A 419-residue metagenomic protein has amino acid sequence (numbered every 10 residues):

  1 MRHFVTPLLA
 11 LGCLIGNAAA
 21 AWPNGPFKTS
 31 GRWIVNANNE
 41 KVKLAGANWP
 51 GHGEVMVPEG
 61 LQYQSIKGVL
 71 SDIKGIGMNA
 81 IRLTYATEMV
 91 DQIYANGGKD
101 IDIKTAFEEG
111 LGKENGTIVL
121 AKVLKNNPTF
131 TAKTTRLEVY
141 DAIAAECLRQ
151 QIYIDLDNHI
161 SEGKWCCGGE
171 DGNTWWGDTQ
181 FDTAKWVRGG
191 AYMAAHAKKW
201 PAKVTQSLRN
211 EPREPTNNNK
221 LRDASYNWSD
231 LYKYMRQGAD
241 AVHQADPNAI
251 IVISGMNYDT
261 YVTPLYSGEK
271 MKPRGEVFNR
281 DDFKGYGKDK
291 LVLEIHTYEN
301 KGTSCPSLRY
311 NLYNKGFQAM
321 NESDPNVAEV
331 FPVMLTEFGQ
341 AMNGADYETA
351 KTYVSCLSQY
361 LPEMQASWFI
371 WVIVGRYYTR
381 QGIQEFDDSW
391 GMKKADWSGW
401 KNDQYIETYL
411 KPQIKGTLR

Functional and structural regions predicted by a protein language model:
M1-A20: Fungal secretory targeting signals
G16-R82, I93-G116: N-terminal carbohydrate-binding accessory modules
G60-Q64, F130, T134, E138 (+5 more regions): Soluble non-cytosolic domains of exported or imported proteins
T84-M89, H159-W165, R209, N257 (+1 more regions): Short, solvent-exposed turn/loop segments enriched in Gly/Ser/Thr/Pro and often Arg
Y85-Q92, A144, R149, Y153-N173: Aromatic-lined carbohydrate-binding surfaces of glycoside hydrolases
A95-R136, C166-Q180: Aromatic- and acidic-residue-enriched carbohydrate-binding clefts of CAZyme catalytic domains
G177-D178, A184-T205, R209-S367, G375 (+3 more regions): Extracellular glycoside hydrolase catalytic/binding regions
N300, W400-R419: Aromatic- and carboxylate-lined catalytic core of secreted/periplasmic carbohydrate-active enzymes
